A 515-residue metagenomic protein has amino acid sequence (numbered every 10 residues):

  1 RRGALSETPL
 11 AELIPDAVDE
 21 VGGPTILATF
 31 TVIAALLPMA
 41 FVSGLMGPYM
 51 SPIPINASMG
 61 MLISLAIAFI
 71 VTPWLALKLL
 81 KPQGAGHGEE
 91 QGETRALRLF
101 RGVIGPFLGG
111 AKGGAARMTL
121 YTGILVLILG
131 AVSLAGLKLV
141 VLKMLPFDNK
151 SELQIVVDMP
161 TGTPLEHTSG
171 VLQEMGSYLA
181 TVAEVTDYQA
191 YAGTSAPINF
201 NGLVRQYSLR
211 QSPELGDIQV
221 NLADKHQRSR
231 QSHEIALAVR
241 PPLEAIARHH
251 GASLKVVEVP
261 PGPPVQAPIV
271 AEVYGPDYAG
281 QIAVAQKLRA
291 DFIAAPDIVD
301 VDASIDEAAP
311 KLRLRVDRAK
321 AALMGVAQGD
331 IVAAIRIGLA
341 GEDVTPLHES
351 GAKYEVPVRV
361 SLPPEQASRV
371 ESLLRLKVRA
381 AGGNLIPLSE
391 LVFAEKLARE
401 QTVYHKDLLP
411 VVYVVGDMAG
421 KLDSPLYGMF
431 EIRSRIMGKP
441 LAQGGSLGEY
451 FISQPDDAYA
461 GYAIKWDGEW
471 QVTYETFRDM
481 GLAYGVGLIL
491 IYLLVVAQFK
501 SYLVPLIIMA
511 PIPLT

Functional and structural regions predicted by a protein language model:
R1, G22-F41, P48-E90, I218 (+1 more regions): Transmembrane alpha-helices and their membrane-interface boundaries in multi-pass membrane transporters and channels
R2-L27, L97: Helix-loop junctions and hydrophobic alpha-helical segments within the transmembrane domains of large membrane
L10, I14, M46-Y49, I53 (+4 more regions): Hydrophobic alpha-helical segments of integral membrane proteins, encompassing both true transmembrane helices
A17-A28, I53-N56, G60, V103-A116 (+2 more regions): Loop-to-transmembrane-helix entry motif
D19-V21, E89-K143: Signature of alpha-helical transmembrane segments and their immediate interfacial
L37, F41-L45, L347, V378 (+1 more regions): Interfacial segments of transmembrane alpha-helices in multi-pass membrane proteins
K112, G130-L139, Q154, H167-D187 (+5 more regions): Surface-exposed amphipathic alpha-helical segments in non-transmembrane regions that serve as interaction surfaces
F147-G162: Short extracytoplasmic/periplasmic juxtamembrane "stem" segments immediately C-terminal to an N-terminal membrane anchor
